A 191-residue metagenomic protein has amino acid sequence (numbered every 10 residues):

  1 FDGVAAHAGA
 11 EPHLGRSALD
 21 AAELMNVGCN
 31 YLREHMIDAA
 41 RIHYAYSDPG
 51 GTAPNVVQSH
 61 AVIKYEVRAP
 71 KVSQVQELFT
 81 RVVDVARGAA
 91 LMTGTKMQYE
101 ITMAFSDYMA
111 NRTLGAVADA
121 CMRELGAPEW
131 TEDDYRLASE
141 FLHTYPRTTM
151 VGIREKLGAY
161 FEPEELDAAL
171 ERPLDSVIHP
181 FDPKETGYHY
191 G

Functional and structural regions predicted by a protein language model:
F1-T148, I153: Midchain, well-structured core segments that form catalytic/ion-binding scaffolds
Y135-G191: Zn-dependent metallopeptidase/amidohydrolase metal-coordination segment
